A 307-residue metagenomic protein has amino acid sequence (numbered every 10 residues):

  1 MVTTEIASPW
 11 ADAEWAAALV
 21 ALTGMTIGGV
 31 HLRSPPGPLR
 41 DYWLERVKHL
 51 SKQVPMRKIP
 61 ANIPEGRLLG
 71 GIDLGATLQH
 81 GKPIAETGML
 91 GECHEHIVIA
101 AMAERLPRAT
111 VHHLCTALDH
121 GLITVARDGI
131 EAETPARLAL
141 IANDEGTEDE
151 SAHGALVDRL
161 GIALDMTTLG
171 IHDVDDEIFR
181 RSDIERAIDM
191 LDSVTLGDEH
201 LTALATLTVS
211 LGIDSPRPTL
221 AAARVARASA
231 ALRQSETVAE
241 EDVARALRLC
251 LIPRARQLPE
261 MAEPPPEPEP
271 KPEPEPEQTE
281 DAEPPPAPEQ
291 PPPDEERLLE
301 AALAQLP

Functional and structural regions predicted by a protein language model:
M1-G154, D158, L164: Conserved ASCE/P-loop NTPase catalytic core
D12-A13, A222, D242, L298: Generic hydrophobic secondary-structure packing signal
R57-P60, I162-I178: Conserved AAA+ ATPase "SRH/arginine-finger" region at the nucleotide-binding site
P107, P135, H153, G197 (+2 more regions): Generic structural signal for alpha-helix starts
T110-V111, L169-R256: Basic, amphipathic alpha-helical bundle interface domains used for macromolecular binding and assembly
G161-I162, E263: Cell-surface/extracellular proteins and modules involved in cell-wall/glycan interaction or trafficking/anchoring
S235-P307: C-terminal engagement/docking regions of AAA+ P-loop ATPases
